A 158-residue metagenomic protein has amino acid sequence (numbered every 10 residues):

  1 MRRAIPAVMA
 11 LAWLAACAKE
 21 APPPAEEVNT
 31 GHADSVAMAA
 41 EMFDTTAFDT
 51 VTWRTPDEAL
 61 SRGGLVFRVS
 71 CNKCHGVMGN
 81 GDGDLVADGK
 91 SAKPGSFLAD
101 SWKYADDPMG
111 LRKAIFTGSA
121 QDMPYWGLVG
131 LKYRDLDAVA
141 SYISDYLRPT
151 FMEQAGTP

Functional and structural regions predicted by a protein language model:
M1-A15: Sec-dependent bacterial lipoprotein signal peptides
C17-E20: Bacterial signal peptide processing site
E27-V66, G156-P158: Electrostatic cytochrome c docking/interface patches
D44-F48, D88-S96: Short glycine/proline- and charge-enriched loop/turn segments that cap or connect secondary-structure elements
S61-V69, G95, M109, K113 (+2 more regions): Solvent-exposed, polar/charged alpha-helical surfaces in well-ordered, non-transmembrane soluble domains, broadly
G64, R68-S91, T117-Y125, Y146-M152: Periplasmic/extracellular electron-transfer cofactor-ligation site, primarily the c-type cytochrome heme-c attachment
A92-G110, Y125-D137: Electron-transfer interface patches adjacent to heme c in soluble/periplasmic c-type cytochromes and di-/multiheme
A114-Y146: Axial heme c-ligation environment in periplasmic c-type cytochrome domains
